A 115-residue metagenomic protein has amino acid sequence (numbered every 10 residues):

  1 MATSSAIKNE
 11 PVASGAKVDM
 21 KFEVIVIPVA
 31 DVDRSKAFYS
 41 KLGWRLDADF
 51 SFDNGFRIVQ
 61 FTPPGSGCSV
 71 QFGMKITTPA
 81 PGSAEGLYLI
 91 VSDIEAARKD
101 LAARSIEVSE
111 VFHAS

Functional and structural regions predicted by a protein language model:
A2-A6, V29-D33, P64, A80-P81 (+1 more regions): Vicinal oxygen chelate
A6-V18: A detector for short, charged/polar N-terminal pre-domain segments
S14-G15, K75-T78: Short, flexible, solvent-exposed loop/turn segments with mixed acidic/basic and small polar residues
A16-M20, V26-S69, A96, A103: Core segments of cupin and vicinal oxygen chelate
D19-V24, G82-G86: Short, solvent-exposed beta-strand edge segments and adjacent coil->beta transition regions
D53, T78-P81: Short glycine/serine/proline-enriched coil/turn segments at secondary-structure junctions
C68-V70, M74-I76: Short, charge-rich, low-complexity interaction segments located in flexible loops at or near secondary-structure
